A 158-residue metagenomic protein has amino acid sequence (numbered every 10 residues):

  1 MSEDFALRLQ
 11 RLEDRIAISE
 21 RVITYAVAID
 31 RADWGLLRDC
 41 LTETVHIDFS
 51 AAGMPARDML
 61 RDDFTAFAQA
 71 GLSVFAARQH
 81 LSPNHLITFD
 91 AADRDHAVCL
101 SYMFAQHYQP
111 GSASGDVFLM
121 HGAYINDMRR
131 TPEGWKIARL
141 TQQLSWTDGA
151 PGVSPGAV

Functional and structural regions predicted by a protein language model:
M1-V27, R31, G35-D39, E43: Short, low-complexity N-terminal intrinsically disordered segments enriched in polar/charged residues
S2-A6, S73-V158: A beta-strand edge to alpha-helix "cap/lid" segment located at domain peripheries
D4-L7, S19, V27, H46 (+4 more regions): Generic, low-specificity signal for short hydrophobic/alpha-helical stretches with a mild N-terminal bias, encompassing
R8, L12, P55-D58, V74 (+1 more regions): Charge-dense, low-complexity intrinsically disordered segments
R8, L60-D63, N126: General structural signal for secondary-structure boundaries
A17, C40, M59, D63 (+2 more regions): Small/flexible residues
S19, I23, D62-T65, G122: Generic alpha-helical structural signal
W34-F104: A solvent-exposed, acidic/Ser-Thr-rich amphipathic alpha-helical stretch
